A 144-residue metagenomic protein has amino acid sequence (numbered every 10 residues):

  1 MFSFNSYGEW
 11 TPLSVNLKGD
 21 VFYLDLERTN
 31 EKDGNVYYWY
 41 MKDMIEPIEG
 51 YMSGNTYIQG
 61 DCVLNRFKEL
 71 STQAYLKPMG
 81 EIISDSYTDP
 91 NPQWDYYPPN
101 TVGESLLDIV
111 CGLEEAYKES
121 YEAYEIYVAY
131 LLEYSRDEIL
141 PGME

Functional and structural regions predicted by a protein language model:
M1-S3: Bacterial N-terminal signal peptides
S6-Y57, D61-E144: N-terminal secretory-pathway/extracellular module detecting exported/lumenal segments and adjacent signal-anchor/first
